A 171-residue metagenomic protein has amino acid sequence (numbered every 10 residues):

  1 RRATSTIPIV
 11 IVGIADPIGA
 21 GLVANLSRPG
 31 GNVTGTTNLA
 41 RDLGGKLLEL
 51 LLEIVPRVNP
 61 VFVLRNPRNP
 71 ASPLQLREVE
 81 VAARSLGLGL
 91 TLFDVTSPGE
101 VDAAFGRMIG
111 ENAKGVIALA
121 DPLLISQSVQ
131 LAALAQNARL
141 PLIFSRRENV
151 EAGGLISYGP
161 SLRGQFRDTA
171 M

Functional and structural regions predicted by a protein language model:
R1-M171: Short hydrophobic alpha-helices and adjacent helix-cap/hinge residues
